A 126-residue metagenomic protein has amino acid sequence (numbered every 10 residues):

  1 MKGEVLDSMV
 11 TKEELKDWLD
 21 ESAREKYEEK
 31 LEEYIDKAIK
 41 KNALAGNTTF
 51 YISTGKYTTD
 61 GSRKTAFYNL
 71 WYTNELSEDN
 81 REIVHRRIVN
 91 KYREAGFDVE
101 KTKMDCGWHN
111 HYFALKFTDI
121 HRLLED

Functional and structural regions predicted by a protein language model:
M1-E78, E82: N-terminal leader/targeting segments
I83-Y92: Short, aromatic/basic amphipathic alpha-helical patches
K91-D126: C-terminal edge-of-domain segments
